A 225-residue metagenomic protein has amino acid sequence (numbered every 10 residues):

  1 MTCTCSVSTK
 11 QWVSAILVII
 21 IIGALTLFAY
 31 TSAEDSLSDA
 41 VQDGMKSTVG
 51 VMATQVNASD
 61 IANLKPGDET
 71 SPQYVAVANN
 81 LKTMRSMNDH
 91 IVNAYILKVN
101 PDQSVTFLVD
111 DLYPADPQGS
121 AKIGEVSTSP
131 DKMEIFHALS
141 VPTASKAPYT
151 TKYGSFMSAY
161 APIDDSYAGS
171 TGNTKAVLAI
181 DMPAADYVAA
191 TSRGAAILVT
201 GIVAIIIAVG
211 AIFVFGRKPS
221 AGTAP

Functional and structural regions predicted by a protein language model:
S6-S32, V199-R217: Extreme N-terminal signal-anchor transmembrane helix of membrane signaling/transducer proteins, especially in bacteria
A29-N63, A76, M182: Membrane-proximal extracytoplasmic alpha-helices
K46, G50, M182-A224: Juxtadomain coupling helices with adjacent low-complexity linkers
M84-V105: Short N-terminal helix-loop-first-beta-strand/juxtamembrane motif that initiates sensory/input modules
L112-Y149: Extracytoplasmic/periplasmic sensor domains and loops in membrane signaling proteins
T143, Y153-P162: A short beta-strand signature within small-molecule sensing/ligand-binding domains used in signal transduction
Y153, D164-S166, A179-T191: Helix-start (N-cap) segments at beta->loop->alpha junctions that couple sensory/regulatory domains to adjoining helices
T171-A176: Glycine-rich acetyl-CoA-binding "A-motif" of GNAT/NAT acetyltransferases
